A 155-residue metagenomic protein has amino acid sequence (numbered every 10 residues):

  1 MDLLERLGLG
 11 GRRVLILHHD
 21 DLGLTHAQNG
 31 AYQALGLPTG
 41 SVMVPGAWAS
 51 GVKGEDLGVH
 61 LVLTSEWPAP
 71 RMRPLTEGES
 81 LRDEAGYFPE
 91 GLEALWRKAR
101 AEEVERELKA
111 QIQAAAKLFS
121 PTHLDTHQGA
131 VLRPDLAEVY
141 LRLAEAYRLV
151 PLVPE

Functional and structural regions predicted by a protein language model:
M1-G8, L81-Y87: Short, compositionally biased "basic patch" segments
L4-G58, V62-P68: Active-site beta->alpha N-cap acidic-glycine motif
V14-T25, E93-E105: Active-site mouth loops of central-metabolism enzymes
A31-Q33, M72-R73, E138-Y140: Short, glycine/charged-enriched secondary-structure capping and boundary segments
L57, L75-E77, R142: Short, hinge-like loop/turn segments at secondary-structure boundaries
V62-L75, T126-A130: Active-site microenvironments of hydrolase-like enzyme catalytic domains
P70-R97: Active-site gating loops and adjacent loop-to-helix segments of metal-dependent hydrolytic enzymes
E102-E155: Catalytic domains of cell-wall/extracellular-matrix polysaccharide-remodeling enzymes, centered on de-N-acetylation
